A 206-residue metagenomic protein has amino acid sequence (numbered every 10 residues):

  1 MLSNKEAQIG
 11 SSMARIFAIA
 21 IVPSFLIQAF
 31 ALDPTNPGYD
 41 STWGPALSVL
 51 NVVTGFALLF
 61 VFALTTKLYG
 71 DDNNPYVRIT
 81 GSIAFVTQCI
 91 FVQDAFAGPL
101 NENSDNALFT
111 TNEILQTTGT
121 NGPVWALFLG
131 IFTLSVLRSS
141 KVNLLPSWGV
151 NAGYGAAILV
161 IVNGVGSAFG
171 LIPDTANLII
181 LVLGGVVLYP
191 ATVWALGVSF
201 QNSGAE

Functional and structural regions predicted by a protein language model:
M1-E206: Hydrophobic, aromatic-enriched alpha-helical segments typical of multi-pass transmembrane helices
